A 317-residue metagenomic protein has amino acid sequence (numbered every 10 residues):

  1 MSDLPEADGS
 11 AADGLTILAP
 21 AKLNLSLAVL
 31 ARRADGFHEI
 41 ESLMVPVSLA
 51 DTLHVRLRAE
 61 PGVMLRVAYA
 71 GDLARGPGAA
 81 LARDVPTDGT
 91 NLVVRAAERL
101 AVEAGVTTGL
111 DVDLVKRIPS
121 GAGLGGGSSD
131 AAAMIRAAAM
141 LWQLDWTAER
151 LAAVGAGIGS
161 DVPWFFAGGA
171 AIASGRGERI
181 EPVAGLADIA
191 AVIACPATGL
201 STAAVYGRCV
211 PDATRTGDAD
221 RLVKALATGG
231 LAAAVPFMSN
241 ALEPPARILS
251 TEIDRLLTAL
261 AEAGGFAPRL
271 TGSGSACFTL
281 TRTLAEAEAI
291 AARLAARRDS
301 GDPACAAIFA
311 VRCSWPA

Functional and structural regions predicted by a protein language model:
S2-S120, M140, L144-W146, I158 (+2 more regions): ATP-binding N-lobe of GHMP and related small-molecule kinases
S26, V115, V235-S239, L270-S273: Short beta-strands and strand-loop turn motifs
A68, V115, A167, T271 (+1 more regions): Conserved beta-strand termini and adjacent loop/short-helix elements that scaffold enzyme active sites in alpha/beta
V93, A122-A148, W164: DPxDG-like acidic metal-binding loop motif
P119-G121, L200-S201, A276-F278, A317: Short, active-site-adjacent cap segments at secondary-structure transitions
F165-A267, R282-E288, A292-A317: Conserved, helical-rich catalytic subdomain that frames metal- and/or nucleotide-binding sites in enzyme alpha/beta
L270-R282: N-terminal pre-core extensions flanking Radical SAM catalytic domains
